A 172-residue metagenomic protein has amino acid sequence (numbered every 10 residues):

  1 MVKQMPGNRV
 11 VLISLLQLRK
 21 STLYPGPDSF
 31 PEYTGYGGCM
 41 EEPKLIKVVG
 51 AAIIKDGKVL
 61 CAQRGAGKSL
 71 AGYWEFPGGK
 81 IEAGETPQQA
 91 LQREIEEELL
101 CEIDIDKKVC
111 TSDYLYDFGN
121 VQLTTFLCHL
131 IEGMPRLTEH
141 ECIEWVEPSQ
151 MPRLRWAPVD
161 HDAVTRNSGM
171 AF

Functional and structural regions predicted by a protein language model:
D28-C39: Short, Lys/Arg-enriched N-terminal segments with co-localized hydrophobic residues within the first ~10-30 amino acids
E41-V59, K80: Conserved N-terminal beta-strand and adjoining loop/helix that marks the start of the Nudix/MutT-like hydrolase domain
K47-V49, G57, V121-T124, E141: Change "...and in nucleic-acid phosphodiester-cleaving endonucleases..." to "...and in nucleic-acid processing enzymes
K58-E97: Conserved Nudix-box catalytic region and its N-terminal flanking loop in Nudix hydrolases and closely related
E102, S112-M134, E144, P148: Active-site-adjacent beta-strand/loop module that shapes the phosphate/pyrophosphate-binding cleft
L127, R136-N167: NUDIX/MutT-family hydrolases
